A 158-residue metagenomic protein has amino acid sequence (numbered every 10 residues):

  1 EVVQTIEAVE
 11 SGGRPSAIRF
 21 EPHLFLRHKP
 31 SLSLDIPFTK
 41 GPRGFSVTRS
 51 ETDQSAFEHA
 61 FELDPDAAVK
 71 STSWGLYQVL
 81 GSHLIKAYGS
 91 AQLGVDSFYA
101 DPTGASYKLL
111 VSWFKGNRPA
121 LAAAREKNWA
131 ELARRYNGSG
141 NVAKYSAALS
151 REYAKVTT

Functional and structural regions predicted by a protein language model:
E1-T158: Catalytic glycan-binding domains that act on GlcNAc-containing polysaccharides
